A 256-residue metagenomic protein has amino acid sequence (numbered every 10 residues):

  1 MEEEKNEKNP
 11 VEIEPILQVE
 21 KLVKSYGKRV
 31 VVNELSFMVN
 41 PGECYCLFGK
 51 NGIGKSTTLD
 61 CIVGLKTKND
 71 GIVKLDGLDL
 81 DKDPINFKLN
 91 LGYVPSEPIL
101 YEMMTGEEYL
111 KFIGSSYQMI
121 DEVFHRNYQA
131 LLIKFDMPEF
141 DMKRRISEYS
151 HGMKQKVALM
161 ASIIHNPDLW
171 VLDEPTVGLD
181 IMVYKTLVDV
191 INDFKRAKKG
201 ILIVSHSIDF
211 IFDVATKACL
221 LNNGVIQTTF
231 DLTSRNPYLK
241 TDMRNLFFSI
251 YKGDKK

Functional and structural regions predicted by a protein language model:
F48-K50: The feature captures the beta-strand-to-loop junction immediately N-terminal to the Walker
G71-D79, F87: Conserved ABC transporter NBD signature motif
K111, V123-D141: Conserved ABC ATPase "signature" region
R145-Y149: Conserved ABC ATPase signature
W170-D173: Catalytic Walker B motif of ABC-type/P-loop ATPase nucleotide-binding domains
S205-H206: H-loop/switch region of ABC-family ATPase nucleotide-binding domains
